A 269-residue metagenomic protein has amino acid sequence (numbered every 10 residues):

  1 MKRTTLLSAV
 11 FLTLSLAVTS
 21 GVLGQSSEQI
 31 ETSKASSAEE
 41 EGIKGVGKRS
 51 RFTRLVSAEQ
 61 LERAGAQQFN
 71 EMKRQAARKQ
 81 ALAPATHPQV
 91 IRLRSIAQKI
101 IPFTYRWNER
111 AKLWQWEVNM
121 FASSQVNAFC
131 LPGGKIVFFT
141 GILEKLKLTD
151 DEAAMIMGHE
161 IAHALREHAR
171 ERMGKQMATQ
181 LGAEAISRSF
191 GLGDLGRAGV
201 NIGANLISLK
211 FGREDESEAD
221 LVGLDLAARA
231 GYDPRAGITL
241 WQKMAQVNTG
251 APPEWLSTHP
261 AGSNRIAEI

Functional and structural regions predicted by a protein language model:
K2-L7, L16-I269: A Zn2+-metalloprotease active-site environment signal
